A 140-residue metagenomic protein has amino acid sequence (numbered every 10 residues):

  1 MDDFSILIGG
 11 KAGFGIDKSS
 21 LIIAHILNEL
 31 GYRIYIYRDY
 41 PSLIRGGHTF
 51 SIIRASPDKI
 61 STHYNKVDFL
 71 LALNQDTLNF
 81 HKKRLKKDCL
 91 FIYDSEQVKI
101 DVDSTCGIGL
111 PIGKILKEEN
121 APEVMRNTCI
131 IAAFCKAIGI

Functional and structural regions predicted by a protein language model:
M1-I140: Active-site cofactor/cluster-binding pocket
